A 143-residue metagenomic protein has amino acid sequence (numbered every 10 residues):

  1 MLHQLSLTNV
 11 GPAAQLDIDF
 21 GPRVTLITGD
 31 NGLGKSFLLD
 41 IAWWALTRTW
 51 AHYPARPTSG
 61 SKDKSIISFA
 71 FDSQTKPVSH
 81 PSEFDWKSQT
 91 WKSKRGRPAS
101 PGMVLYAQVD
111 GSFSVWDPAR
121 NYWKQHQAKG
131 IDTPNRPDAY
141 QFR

Functional and structural regions predicted by a protein language model:
M1-R143: P-loop NTPase switch/coupling surface
